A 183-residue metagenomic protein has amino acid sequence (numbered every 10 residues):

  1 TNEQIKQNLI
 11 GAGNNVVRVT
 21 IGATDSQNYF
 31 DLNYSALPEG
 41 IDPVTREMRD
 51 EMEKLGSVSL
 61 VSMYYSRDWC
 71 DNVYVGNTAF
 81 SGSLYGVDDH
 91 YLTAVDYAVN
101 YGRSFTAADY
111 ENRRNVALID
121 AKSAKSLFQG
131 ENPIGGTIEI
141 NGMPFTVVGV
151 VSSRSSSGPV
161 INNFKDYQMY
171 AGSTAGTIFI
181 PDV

Functional and structural regions predicted by a protein language model:
T1-D25: Alpha-helical transmembrane segments
E3, D50, A121-K125: Solvent-exposed, polar/charged alpha-helical surfaces in well-ordered, non-transmembrane soluble domains, broadly
E3-Q4, P43-E47, G130-N132: Short, conserved clusters of charged catalytic residues that mark active-site and nucleotide-handling motifs
V19, Y34-S59: Extracytoplasmic/periplasmic
D25-D31, S156-P159: Short acidic/His/Gly/Ser-rich catalytic and metal-binding motifs that mark active-site loops of diverse hydrolases
Y29-Y34, V73-V75: Short acidic, glycine/proline-rich loop/turn micro-motifs
Y65-R67, Y74-V183: Hydrophobic secondary-structure segments that place a key small or acidic residue at a functional site
